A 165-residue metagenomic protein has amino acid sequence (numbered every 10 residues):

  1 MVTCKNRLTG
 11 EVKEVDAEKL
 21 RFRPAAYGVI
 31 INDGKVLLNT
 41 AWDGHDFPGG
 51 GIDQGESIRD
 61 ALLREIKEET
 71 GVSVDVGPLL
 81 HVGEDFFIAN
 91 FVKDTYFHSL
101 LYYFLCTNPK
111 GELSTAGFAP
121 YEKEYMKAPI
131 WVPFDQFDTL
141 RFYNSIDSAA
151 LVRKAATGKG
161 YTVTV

Functional and structural regions predicted by a protein language model:
M1-Y27: Acidic, metal-coordinating catalytic segment for phosphate/diphosphate chemistry, firing primarily on the Nudix
E11-K19, A89-D94, F118: Short, P/G- and charge-enriched loop/turn segments at secondary-structure junctions
R23, I31, F47, F97-L101: Short connector loops at helix/strand junctions that flank enzyme active sites, especially segments positioning acidic
I30, Y103-T107, I130-P133: Short, well-ordered beta-strand micro-motif
I31-V72: Conserved Nudix-box catalytic region and its N-terminal flanking loop in Nudix hydrolases and closely related
W42-H45, L113-V165: Nudix hydrolase/Nudix homology domain
S73-V82: A short coil-to-beta-strand element that immediately follows conserved catalytic motifs
F87-T115: Active-site-adjacent beta-strand/loop module that shapes the phosphate/pyrophosphate-binding cleft
